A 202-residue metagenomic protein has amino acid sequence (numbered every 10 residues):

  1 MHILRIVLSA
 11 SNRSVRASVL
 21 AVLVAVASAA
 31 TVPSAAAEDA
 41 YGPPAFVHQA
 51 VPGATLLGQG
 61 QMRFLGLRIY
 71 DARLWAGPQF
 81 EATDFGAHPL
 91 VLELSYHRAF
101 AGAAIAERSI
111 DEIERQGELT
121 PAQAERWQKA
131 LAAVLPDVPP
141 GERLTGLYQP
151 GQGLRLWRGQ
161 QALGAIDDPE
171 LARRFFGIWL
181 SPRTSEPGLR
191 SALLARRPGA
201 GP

Functional and structural regions predicted by a protein language model:
M1-S14: N-terminal secretory signal peptides that target proteins for export/translocation
R5, A17, A122-E125: Polar/charged alpha-helical tracts
S11, V19-V22, R196: A periodicity- and composition-biased signal for non-globular, repetitive helical segments
A17-A30: Bacterial N-terminal signal peptides
A35-P202: Terminal leader/tail segments of proteins
